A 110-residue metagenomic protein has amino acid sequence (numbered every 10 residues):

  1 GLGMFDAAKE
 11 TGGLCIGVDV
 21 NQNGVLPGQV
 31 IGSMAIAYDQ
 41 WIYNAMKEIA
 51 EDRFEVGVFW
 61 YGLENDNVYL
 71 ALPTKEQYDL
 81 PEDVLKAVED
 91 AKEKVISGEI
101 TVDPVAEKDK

Functional and structural regions predicted by a protein language model:
G1-K110: A residue-level marker of the well-folded mature domains of exported/periplasmic proteins
